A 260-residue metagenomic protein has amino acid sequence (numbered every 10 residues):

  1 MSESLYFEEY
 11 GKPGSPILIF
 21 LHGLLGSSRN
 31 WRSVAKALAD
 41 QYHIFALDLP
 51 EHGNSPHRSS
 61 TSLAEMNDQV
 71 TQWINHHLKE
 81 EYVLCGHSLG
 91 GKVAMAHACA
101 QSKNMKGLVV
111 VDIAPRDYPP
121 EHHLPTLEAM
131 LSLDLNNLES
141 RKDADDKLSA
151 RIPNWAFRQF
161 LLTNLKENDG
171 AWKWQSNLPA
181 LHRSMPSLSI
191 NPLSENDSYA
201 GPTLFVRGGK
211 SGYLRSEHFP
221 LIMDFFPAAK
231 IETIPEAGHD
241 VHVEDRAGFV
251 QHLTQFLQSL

Functional and structural regions predicted by a protein language model:
M1-I19, A39-H43, I74-E81, R183-P186 (+2 more regions): Alpha/beta-hydrolase fold catalytic core
Y10-P56: Conserved HGGG/HGGXW glycine-rich cap/lid loop of the alpha/beta-hydrolase fold
A35-A39, F45-C85, Q251: Active-site loop/oxyanion-hole signature of alpha/beta-hydrolase fold enzymes
G86, G90, A94: Gly/Ala-rich beta-loop-alpha elbow adjacent to hydrolase catalytic centers
A96-C99, K106-L138: Flexible "cap/lid" loop of the alpha/beta hydrolase fold
E121, N136-I190: Conserved alpha/beta-hydrolase catalytic His-Asp/Glu region
G170-F225, K230-T233: Conserved serine/cysteine hydrolase catalytic core
A229-L260: Catalytic active-site module of serine/aspartate enzymes centered on a nucleophile-bearing elbow/loop
